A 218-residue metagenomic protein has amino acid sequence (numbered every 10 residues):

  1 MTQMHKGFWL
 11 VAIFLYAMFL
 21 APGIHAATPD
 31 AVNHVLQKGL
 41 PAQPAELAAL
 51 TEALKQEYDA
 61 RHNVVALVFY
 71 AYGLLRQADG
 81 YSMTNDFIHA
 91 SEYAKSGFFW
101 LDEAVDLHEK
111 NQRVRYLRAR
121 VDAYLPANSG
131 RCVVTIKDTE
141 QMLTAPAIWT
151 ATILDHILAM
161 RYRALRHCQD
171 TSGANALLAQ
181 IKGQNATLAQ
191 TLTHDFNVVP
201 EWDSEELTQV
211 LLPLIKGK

Functional and structural regions predicted by a protein language model:
T2-V11: Bacterial N-terminal signal peptides that target proteins for export
L10-L20: Bacterial N-terminal signal peptides
I24-A26: Boundary at the C-terminal end of the N-terminal hydrophobic targeting segment
D30-E52, Y70-L107, L117, V121-M160 (+2 more regions): Short coil/linker segments at helix-helix boundaries
L54-D59: Internal amphipathic alpha-helical repeat/solenoid segments
R61-H62, E109, A186: Short coil turns that delineate tetratricopeptide repeat
R113: Aromatic-lined, polymer-binding surfaces characteristic of secreted/periplasmic polysaccharide-degrading enzymes
T152-M160, H167-K218: Terminal, low-structured helical/coil segments at or just beyond the last alpha-helical repeat
